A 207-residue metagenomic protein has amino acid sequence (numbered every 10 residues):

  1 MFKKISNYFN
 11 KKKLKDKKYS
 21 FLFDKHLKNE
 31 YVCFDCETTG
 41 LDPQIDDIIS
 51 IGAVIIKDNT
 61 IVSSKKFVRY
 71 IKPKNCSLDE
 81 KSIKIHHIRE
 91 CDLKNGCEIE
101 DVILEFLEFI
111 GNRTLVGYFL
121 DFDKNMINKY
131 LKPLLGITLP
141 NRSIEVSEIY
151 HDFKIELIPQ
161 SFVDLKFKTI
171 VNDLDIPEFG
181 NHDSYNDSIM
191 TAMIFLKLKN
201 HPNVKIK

Functional and structural regions predicted by a protein language model:
K4-N128, P133, I137-N141, D164-H182: Conserved non-catalytic scaffold segment of RNase H-like nuclease domains
T38-G40, E148, M190: Short, glycine/acidic-enriched loop or turn micro-motifs at the edges of active sites
N128, A192-K199: Short, amphipathic alpha-helical segments that act as regulatory/interfacial helices in nucleotide-processing proteins
I144-S161: Short alpha-helix plus adjacent loop in nuclease-associated cores
D183-I194: Acidic, divalent-metal-coordinating active-site segment for phosphoryl/phosphodiester hydrolysis, typified by short
P202-K207: The feature marks non-catalytic terminal segments
